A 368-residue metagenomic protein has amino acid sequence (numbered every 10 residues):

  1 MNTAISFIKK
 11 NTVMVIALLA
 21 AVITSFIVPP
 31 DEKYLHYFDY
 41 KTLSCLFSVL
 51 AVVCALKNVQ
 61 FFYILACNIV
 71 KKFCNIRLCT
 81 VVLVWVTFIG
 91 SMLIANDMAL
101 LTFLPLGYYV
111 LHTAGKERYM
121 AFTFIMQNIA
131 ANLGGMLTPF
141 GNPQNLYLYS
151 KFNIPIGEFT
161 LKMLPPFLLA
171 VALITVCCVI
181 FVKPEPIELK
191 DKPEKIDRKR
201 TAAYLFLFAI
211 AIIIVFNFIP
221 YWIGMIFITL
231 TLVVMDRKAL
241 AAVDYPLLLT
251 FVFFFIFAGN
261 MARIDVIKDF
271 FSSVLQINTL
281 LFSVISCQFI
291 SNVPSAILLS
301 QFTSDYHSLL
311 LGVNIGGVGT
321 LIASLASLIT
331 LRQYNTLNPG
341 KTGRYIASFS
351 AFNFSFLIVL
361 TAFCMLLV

Functional and structural regions predicted by a protein language model:
N2-K33, C45-Q60, F181-K183, I210-K238 (+3 more regions): Structural signal for alpha-helical transmembrane segments and their membrane-water exit/capping regions in multi-pass
A4-K10, E32-T42, I154-P166, P193-R198 (+4 more regions): Interfacial loop-to-helix junctions that mark the boundaries of transmembrane helices in multi-pass membrane
Y37, V59, Y63-A66, L207-S304: Transmembrane helical segments that form the transport core of multi-pass membrane transport proteins
Y40-T42, K71-V84, T113-T123, R198-A203 (+2 more regions): Membrane-interfacial loop-to-helix junctions in multi-pass transporters
C67, I180-L205, R237-A241: Flexible interhelical linker loops that connect adjacent transmembrane helices in multi-pass membrane transporters
W85, I89-L133, Y147, I297-L311 (+1 more regions): Hydrophobic transmembrane alpha-helices that form the pore/transport pathway of multi-pass ion and small-solute
G115-K183, E188-K190, R332-L360: Membrane-core helix-loop-helix motifs of multi-pass transport proteins
T160-V171, L281-V368: C-terminal transmembrane helix pair
